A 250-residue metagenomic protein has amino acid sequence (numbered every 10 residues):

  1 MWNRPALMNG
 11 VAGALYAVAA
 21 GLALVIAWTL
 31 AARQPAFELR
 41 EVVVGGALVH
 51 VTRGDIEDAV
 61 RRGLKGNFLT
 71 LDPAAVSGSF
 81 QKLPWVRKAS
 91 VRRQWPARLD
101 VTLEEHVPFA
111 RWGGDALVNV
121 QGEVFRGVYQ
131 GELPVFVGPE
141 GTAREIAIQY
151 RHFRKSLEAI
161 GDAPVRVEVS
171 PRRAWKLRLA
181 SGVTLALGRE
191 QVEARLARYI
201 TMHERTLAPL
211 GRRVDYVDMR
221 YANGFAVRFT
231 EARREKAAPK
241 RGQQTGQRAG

Functional and structural regions predicted by a protein language model:
M1-E38, G45, V49-H50, G54 (+2 more regions): N-terminal positively charged amphipathic segments used for targeting/anchoring
W2, W85, W95, W112-G113 (+5 more regions): Tryptophan-centric aromatic hotspots in well-structured domains and transmembrane helices
A20, I26-G66, D100-P139: Periplasmic POTRA and POTRA-like interaction domains that precede and scaffold membrane channels/assemblies
E41, R53, E57, P73 (+6 more regions): Extracytoplasmic/secreted envelope proteins and their assembly/folding machinery, especially bacterial periplasmic
D58-T102: Extracytoplasmic/periplasmic/luminal assembly and interaction segments in envelope/secretory/respiratory proteins
Q81-R87, K155-A163, L207-R212: Short secondary-structure junctions
L99-G188: Extracytoplasmic segments of membrane-associated envelope/inner-membrane machinery
